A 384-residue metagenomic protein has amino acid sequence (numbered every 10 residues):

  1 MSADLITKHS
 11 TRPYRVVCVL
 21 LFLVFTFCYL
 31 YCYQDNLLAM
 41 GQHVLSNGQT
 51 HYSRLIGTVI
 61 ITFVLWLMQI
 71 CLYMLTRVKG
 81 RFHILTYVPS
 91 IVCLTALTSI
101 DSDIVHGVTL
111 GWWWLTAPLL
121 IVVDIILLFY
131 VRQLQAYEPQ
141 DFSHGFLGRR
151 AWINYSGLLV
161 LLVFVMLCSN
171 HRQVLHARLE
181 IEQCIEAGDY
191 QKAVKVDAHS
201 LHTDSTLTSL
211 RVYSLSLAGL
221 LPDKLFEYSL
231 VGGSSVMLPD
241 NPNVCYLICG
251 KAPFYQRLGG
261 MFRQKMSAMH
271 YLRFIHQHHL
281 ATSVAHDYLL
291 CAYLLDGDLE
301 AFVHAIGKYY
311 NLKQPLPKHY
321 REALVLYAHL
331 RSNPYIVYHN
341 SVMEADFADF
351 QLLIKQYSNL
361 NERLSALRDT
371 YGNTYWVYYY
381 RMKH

Functional and structural regions predicted by a protein language model:
M1-P89: Membrane-anchoring hydrophobic segments
T7-T11, M74, A136-W152: Membrane-interface anchoring determinants
F25-Y31, P89-I100, V160-V165: Aromatic-anchored segments of alpha-helical transmembrane domains
L45-R54, H106-T116, G145-G148: Membrane-interface segments at the starts/ends of alpha-helical transmembrane spans
H83-S143: Membrane-embedded alpha-helical segments of integral membrane proteins
L147-R172: Internal/C-terminal transmembrane anchor helices
H171-A305: Soluble catalytic regions of membrane-associated enzymes that act on cell-envelope and secretory-pathway components
M261-H384: Solvent-exposed soluble domains appended to multi-pass membrane proteins
